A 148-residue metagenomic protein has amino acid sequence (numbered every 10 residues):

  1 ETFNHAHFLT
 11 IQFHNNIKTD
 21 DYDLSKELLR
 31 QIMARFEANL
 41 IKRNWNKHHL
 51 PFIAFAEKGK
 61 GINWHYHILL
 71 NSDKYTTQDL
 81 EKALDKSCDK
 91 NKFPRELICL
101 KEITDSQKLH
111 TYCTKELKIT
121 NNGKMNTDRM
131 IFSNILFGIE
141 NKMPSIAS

Functional and structural regions predicted by a protein language model:
E1-W64, S72-S148: Right-hand nucleic-acid polymerase module
